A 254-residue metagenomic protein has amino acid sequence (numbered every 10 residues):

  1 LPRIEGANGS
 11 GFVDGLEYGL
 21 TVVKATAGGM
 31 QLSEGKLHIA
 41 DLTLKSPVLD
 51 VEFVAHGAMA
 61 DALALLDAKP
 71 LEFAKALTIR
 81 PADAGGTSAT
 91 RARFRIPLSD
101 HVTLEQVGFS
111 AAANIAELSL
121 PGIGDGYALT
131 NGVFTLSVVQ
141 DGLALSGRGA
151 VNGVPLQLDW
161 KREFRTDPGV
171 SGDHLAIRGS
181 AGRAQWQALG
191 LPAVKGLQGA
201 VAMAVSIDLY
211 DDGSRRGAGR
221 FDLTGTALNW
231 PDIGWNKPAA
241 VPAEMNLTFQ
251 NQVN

Functional and structural regions predicted by a protein language model:
L1, L42-L120, K161-N254: Extended amphipathic, helix-rich lipid-handling scaffolds
I4-N8, V48, L129-V133, A144 (+2 more regions): Transmembrane beta-barrel architecture of outer membranes
N8, V22, E34, A89 (+4 more regions): Surface-exposed or flexible loop/turn and strand-edge residues in extracellular/cell-surface modules
N8-S10, V133-T135, R148, Q157 (+2 more regions): Short, surface-exposed charged micro-motifs
G15, E117, V138-Q140, G225: Residues on the solvent-exposed faces and adjacent turns of beta-rich solenoids used to engage binding targets
Y18-K24, L118, L143-G147, N254: Transmembrane beta-strand segments that form the barrel wall of outer-membrane beta-barrel proteins
